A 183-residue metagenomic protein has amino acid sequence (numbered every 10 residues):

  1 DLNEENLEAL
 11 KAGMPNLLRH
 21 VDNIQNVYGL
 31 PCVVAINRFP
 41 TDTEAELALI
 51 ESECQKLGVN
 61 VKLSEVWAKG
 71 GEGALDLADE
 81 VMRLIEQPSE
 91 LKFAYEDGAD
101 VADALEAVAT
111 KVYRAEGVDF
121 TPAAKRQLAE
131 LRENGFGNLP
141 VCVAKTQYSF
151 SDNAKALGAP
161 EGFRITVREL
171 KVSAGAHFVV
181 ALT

Functional and structural regions predicted by a protein language model:
D1-T183: P-loop NTP-binding site
